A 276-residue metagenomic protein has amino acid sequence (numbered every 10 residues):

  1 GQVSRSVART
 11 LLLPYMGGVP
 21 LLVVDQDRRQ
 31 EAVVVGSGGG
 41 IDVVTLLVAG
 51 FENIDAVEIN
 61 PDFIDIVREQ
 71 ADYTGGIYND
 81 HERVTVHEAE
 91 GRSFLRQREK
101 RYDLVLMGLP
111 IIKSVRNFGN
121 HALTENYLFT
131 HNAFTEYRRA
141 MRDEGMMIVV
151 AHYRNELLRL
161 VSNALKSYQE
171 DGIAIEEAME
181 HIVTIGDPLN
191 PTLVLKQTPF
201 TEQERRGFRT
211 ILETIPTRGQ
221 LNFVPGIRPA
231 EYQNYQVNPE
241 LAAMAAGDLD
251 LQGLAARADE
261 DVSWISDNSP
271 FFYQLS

Functional and structural regions predicted by a protein language model:
G1-G76, H81-E82, N163-Y168, G172 (+1 more regions): Class I S-adenosylmethionine
R28, G50, K100-R101, D143 (+1 more regions): Short loop/turn motifs at secondary-structure junctions
D62-F63, Q70, T74, H81-E82 (+2 more regions): Mobile active-site "lid"/loop adjacent to the S-adenosyl-L-methionine
V84-H87, V183, N222: General small-molecule cofactor/ligand-binding pocket signal
G172-P188: Conserved S-adenosyl-L-methionine
E180, N190-D250: Flexible, glycine-/basic-rich loop-and-beta segments that form/coincide with the SAM-dependent methyltransferase
A230-S276: Extracytoplasmic/lumenal ectodomains and periplasmic regions of secretory and membrane proteins
